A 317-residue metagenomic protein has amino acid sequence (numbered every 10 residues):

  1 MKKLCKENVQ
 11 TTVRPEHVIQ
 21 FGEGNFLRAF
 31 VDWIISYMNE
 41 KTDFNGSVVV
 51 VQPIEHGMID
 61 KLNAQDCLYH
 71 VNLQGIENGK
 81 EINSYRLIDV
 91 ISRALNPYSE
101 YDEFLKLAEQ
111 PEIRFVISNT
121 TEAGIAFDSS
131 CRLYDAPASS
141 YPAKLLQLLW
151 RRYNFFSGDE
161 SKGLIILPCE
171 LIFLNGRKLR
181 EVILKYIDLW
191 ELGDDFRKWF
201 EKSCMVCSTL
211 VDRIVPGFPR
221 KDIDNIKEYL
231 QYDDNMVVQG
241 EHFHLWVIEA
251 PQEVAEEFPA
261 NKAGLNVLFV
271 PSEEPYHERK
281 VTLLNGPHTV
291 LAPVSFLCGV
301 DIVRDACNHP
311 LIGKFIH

Functional and structural regions predicted by a protein language model:
M1-H317: Substrate/ligand-engaging "lid" and interaction regions
